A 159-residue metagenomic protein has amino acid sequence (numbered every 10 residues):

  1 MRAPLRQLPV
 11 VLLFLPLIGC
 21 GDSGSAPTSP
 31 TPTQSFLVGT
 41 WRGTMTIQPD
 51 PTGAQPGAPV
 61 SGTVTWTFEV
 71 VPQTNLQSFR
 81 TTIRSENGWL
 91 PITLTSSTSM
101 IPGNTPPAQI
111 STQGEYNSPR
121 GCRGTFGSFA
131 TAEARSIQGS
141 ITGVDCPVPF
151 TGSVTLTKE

Functional and structural regions predicted by a protein language model:
M1-P9: Bacterial N-terminal signal peptides that target proteins for export
P16-G19: C-terminal motif of bacterial Sec signal peptides marking the signal peptidase cleavage site
D22: Short, conserved catalytic or interaction motifs in soluble domains
S25-R42, V71, K158-E159: N-terminal helix-cap/turn-to-beta initiation motif at the start of protein domains
A26-T28, Q73, F129, S153: Cys/His-rich zinc-coordinating "finger/knuckle" motifs
T33-V64, T81, I137: Tryptophan-anchored aromatic micro-motifs
G43-I47, S97-E159: Beta-sheet ligand-binding and adhesion/scaffold domains
T52-I101: N-terminal glycine/threonine-rich, aromatic-flanked beta-hairpin/loop signature
